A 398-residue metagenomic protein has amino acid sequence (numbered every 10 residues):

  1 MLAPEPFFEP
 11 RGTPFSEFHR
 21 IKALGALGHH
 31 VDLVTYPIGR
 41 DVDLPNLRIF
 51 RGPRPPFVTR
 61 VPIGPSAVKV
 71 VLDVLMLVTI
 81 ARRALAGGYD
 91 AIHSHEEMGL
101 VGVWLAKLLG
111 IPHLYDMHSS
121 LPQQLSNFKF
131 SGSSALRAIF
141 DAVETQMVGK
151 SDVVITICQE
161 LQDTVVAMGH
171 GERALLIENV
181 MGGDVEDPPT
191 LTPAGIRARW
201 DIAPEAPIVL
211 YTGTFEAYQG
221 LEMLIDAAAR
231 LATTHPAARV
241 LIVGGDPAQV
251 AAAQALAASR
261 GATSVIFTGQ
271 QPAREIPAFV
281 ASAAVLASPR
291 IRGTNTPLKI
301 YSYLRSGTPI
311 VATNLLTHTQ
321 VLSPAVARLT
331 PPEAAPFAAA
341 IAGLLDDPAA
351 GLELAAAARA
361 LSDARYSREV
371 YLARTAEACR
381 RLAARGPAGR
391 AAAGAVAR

Functional and structural regions predicted by a protein language model:
M1-D41, G87, V153, L231 (+1 more regions): N-terminal subdomain of nucleotide-sugar transferases
H19, V78-L85, L100, W104-L108 (+3 more regions): Membrane-proximal helix-turn-helix segments that form the acceptor-binding/catalytic region of lipid-linked
D152, A278-N295, T308-P309: Acidic donor-binding loop of glycosyltransferase active sites
E160, V180: Carbohydrate-associated surface elements
D187-I202: A short helix/loop element that forms part of the nucleotide-sugar donor recognition site in Leloir-type
T212, R239-Q254: Glycosyltransferase donor-sugar binding loop
A251-P277: Nucleotide-activated donor-binding/catalytic signature segment of Leloir-type glycosyltransferases, i.e., the conserved
P324-A335, G343-A349: Conserved acidic donor-binding segment of nucleotide-sugar-dependent glycosyltransferases
